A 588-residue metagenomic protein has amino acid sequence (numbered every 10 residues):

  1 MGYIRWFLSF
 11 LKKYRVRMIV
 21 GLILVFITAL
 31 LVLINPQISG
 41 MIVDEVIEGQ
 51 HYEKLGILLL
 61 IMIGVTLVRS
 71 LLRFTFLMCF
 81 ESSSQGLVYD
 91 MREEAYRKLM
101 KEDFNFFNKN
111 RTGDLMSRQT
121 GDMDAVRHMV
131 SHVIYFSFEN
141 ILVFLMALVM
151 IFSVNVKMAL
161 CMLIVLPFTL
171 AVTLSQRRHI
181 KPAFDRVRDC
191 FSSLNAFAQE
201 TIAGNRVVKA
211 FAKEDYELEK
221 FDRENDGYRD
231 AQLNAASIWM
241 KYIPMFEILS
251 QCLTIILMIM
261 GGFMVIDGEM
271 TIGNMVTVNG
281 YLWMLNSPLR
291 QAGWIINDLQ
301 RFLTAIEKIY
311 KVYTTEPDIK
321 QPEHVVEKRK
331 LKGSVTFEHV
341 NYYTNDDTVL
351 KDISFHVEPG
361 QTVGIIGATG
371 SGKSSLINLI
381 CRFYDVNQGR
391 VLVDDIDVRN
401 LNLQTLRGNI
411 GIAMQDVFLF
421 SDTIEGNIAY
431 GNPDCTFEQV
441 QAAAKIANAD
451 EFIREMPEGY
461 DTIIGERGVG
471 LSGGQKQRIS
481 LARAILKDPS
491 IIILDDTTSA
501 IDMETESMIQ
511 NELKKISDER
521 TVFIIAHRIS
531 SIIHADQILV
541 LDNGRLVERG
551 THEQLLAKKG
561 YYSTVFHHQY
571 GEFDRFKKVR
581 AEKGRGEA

Functional and structural regions predicted by a protein language model:
M1-N35, I47-L59, I63, F76-S84 (+14 more regions): Membrane-integrated ABC transporters
K13, R17-L30, I61-L71, H132-R186 (+2 more regions): Transmembrane helices of ABC transporter permease
Q50-I57, M150-I164, N234-E307, V312-Y313: Helix-loop-helix
Q85, N105, G113, S117 (+5 more regions): Short active-site loops of ABC-family nucleotide-binding domains
F104-N105, G121-V130, I134, F138 (+8 more regions): An intracellular "coupling" helix at the cytosolic face of ABC transporter transmembrane type-1 domains
E316-K330: Pre-NBD coupling/linker segments of ABC/ABC-like ATPases
K328-A588: ABC-type nucleotide-binding domain
